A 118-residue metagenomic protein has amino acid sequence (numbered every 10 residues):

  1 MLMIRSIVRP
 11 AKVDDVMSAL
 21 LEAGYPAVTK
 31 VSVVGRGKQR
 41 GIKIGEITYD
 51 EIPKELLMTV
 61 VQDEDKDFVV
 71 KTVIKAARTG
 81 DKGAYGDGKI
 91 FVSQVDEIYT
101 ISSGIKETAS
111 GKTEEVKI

Functional and structural regions predicted by a protein language model:
M1-I118: Positively charged, small/polar-rich N-terminal and surface patches that mediate targeting and assembly and bind
